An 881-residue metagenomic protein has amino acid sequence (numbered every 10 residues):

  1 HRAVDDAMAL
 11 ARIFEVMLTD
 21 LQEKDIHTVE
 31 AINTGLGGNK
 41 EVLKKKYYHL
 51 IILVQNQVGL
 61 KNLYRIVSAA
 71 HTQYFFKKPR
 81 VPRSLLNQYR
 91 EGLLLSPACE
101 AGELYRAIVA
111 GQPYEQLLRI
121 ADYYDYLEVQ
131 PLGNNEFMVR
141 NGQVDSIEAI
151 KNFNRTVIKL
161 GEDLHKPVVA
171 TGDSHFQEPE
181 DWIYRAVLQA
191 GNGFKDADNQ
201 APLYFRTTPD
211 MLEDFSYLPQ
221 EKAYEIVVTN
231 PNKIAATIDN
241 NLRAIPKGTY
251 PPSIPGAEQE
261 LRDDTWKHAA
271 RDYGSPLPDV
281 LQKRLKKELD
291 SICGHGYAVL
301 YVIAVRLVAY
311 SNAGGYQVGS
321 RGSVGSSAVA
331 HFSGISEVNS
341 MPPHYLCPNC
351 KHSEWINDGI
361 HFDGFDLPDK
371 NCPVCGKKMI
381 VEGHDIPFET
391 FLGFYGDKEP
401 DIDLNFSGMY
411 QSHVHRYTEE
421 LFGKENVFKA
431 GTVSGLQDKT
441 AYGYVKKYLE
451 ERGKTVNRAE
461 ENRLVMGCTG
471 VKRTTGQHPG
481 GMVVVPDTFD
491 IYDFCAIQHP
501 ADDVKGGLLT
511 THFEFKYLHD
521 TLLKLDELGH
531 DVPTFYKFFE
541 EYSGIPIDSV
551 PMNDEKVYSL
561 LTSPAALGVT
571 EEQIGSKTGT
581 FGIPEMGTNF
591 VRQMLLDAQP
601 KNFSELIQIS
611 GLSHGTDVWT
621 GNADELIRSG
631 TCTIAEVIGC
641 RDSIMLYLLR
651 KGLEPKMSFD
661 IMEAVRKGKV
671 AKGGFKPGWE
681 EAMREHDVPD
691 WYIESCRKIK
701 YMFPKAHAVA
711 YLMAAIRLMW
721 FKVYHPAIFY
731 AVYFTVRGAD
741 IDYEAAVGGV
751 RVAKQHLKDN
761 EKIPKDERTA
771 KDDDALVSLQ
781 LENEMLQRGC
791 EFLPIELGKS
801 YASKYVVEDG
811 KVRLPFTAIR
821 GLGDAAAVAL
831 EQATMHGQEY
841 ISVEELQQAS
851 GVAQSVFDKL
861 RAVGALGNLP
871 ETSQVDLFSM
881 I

Functional and structural regions predicted by a protein language model:
H1-D5, Q22-V29, K222-I226, K454-T455 (+1 more regions): Short, charged, surface-exposed loops that flank catalytic or proteolytic processing sites
H1-L36, I234: Acidic, Mg2+-coordinating catalytic module of metal-dependent nucleases/exonucleases that use a two-metal-ion mechanism
T19-D20, N39-F75: Hydrophobic or amphipathic alpha-helical targeting/insertion segments
Q22-K44, G481-H499: Common nucleic-acid-contacting/processivity interface regions adjacent to the catalytic cores of nucleic-acid enzymes
T34-V42, E221-A244, K424, A853-A865 (+1 more regions): Non-catalytic nucleic-acid-binding/docking modules located in mid-to-C-terminal regions of nucleic-acid enzymes
V58-D181, K267-I303: Domain-core and long-helix interface of multi-subunit machines
F176, V187-G191, K195, T207 (+1 more regions): Noncatalytic, beta-rich nucleic-acid-contacting surfaces in large DNA/RNA-processing enzymes
W182-W266: Active-site or pore-adjacent capping/gating segments
